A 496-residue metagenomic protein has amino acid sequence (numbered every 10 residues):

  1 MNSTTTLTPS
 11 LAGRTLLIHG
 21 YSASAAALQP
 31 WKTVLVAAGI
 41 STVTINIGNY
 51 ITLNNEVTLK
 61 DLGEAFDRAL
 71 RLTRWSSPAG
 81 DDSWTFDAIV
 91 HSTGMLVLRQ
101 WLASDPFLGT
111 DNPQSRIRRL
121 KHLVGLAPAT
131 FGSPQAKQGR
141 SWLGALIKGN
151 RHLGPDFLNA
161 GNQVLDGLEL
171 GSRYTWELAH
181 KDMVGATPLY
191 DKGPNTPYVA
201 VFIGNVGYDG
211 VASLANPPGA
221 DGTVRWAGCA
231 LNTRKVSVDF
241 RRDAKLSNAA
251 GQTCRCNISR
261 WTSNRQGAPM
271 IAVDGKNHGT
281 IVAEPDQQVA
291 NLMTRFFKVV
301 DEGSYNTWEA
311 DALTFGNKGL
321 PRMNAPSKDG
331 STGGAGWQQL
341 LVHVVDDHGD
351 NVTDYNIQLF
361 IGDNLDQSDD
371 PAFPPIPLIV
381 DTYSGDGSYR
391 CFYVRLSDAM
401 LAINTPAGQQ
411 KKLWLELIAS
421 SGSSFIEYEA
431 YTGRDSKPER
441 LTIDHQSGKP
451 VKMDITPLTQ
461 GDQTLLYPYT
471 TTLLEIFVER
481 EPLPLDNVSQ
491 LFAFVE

Functional and structural regions predicted by a protein language model:
N2-I47: Short, surface-exposed "cap/lid" segments of acyl-processing enzymes
T15-H19, L35, T42-I45, G63-D182 (+4 more regions): Serine-dependent carboxylesterase/thioesterase catalytic core of lipase-like alpha/beta-hydrolase/SGNH enzymes
A103, I117-K328: Helical cap/lid subdomain of alpha/beta-hydrolase-fold lipid enzymes that gates access to the catalytic pocket
D166-G167, Y174-L178, D366-Q409: Tryptophan-paired
T314-T332, S424-E496: Extracellular beta-sheet/turn segments enriched in Thr/Pro/Gly and aliphatic residues
Q338-D346: A short, amphipathic beta-strand motif
G349-Y383, K411-S421: Extended low-complexity, serine/threonine- and proline-enriched intrinsically disordered segments
Y383-I443: Short Pro-Gly-centered beta-turn/loop motif in secreted/extracellular proteins
